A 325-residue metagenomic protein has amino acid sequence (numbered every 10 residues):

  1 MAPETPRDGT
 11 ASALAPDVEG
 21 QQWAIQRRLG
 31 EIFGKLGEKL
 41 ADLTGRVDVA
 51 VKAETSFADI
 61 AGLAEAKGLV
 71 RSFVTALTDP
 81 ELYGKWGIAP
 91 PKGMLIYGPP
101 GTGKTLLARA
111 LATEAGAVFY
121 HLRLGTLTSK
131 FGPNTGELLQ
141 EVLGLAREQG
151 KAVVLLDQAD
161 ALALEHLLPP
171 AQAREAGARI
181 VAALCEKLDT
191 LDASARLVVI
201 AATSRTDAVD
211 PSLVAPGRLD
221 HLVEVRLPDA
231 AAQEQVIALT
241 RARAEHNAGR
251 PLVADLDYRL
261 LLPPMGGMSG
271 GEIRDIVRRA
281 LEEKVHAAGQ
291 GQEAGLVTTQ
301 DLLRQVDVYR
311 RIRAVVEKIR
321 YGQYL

Functional and structural regions predicted by a protein language model:
M1-G68: AAA+ P-loop ATPase mechanoenzymes
G37, E245-G249, A314: Proline-centered turn/helix-capping motifs that create local helix->coil transitions or kinks
G45, R259, L296: Phosphate-binding and hydrolysis-coupling loops of NTP-dependent motor/remodeling domains
D48-L262: Walker A/P-loop NTP-binding motif of AAA+ ATPase domains
L77, K284, A288-G289: Hydrophobic residues in alpha-helical segments
G84, P263, M268-D275, A287-L325: C-terminal engagement/docking regions of AAA+ P-loop ATPases
Y258-R259, R274, R278: Conserved terminal C-lobe alpha helix of the protein kinase catalytic domain
R279-E283: Amphipathic alpha-helical interface segments
